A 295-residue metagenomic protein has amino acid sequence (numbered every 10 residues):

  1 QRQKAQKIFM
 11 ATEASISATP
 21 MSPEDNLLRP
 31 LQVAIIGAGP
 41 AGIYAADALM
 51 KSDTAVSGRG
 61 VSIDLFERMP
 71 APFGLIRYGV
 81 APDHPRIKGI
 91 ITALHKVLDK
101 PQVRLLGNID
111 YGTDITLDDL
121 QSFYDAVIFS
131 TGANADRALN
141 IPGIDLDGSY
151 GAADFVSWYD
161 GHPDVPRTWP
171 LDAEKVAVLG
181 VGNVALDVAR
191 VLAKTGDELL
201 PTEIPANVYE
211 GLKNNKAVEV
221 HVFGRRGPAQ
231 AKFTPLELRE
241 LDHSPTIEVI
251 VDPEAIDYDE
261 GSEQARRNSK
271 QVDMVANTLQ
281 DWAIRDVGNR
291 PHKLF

Functional and structural regions predicted by a protein language model:
Q1-L28: N-terminal mitochondrial targeting presequence
L27-G39, D172-G182: Beta1/beta-strand and adjacent pyrophosphate-binding region of the FAD-binding site in flavoprotein oxidoreductases
V33-S57, A185-L192: N-terminal Rossmann-like FAD-binding beta1-loop-alpha1 element of flavoenzymes
A41, A71, N134, V184 (+1 more regions): Conserved Rossmann-like nucleotide-cofactor binding loop
D53-L65, I76, R190-F295: Dinucleotide-binding/catalytic capping subdomain of oxidoreductase cores
G60-S62, P70-A126, Q264-P291, F295: N-terminal Rossmann-like dinucleotide/flavin-binding domain of flavoprotein oxidoreductases that bind FAD/FMN
D125-G132, A177-L179: Short hydrophobic core segments
D136-N214: Glycine-rich dinucleotide-binding loop and its adjacent helix/turn
